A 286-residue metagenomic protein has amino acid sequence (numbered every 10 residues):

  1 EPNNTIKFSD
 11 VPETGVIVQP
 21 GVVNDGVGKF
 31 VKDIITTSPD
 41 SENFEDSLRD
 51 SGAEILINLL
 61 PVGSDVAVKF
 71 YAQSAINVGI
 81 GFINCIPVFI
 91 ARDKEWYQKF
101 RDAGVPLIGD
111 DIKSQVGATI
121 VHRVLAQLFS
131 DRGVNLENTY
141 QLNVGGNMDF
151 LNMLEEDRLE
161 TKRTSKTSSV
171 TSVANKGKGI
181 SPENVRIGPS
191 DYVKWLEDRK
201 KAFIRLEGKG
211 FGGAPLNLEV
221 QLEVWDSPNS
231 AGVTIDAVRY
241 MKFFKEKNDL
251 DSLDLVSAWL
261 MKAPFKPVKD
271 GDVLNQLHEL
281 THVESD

Functional and structural regions predicted by a protein language model:
E1-Y71, L159-T164, F211: N-terminal glycine-/serine-/threonine-rich beta1-alpha1-beta2 phosphate-ribose binding loop of Rossmann-like
T37, S41, V68, F89 (+6 more regions): Generic structural signal for well-ordered, non-membrane alpha-helical segments in soluble metabolic enzymes
L56-N58, F82-C85, I108-D111, N138-T139: Short catalytic-loop micro-motif centered on adjacent basic/acidic residues
V62-V78, C85-P106: Rossmann-fold NAD(P)-binding glycine/threonine-rich loop
Y97, R123-A126, S130, A231-K242: Predominant activation on well-ordered alpha-helical scaffold segments within soluble catalytic domains
I108-S181: Conserved anion/nucleotide-ligand pocket segment
N143, L154, T161-T164, G179-L196 (+2 more regions): Substrate-binding/catalytic subdomain of NAD(P)-dependent oxidoreductase enzymes
E207-D286: C-terminal active-site/capping subdomain that shapes the small-molecule cofactor and substrate pocket of enzyme
